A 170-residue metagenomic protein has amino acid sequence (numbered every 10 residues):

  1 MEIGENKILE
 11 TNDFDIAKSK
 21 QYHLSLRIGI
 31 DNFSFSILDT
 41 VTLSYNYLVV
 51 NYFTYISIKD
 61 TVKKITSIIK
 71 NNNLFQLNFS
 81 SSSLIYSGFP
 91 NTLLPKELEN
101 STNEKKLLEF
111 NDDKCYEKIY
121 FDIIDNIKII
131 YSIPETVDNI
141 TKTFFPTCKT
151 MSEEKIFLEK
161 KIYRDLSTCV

Functional and structural regions predicted by a protein language model:
E2-N6, D13-I16, D60-I65, L107-F110 (+1 more regions): A short linear-motif detector with a strong N-terminal bias
E2-Y45, K160-V170: Gly/Thr-rich phosphate-binding beta-strand-loop-beta motif of the actin/hexokinase/Hsp70
I8, A17, Y47, T66 (+1 more regions): Generic, low-specificity signal for short hydrophobic/alpha-helical stretches with a mild N-terminal bias, encompassing
K20-D31, K64-T66, K70, F110-I119: Short N-terminal helix-initiation segments at or just after the protein's N-terminus
D31, T40, I56, S87-F89: Generic structural motif
N46-I68: Nucleic-acid-processing active sites and adjacent nucleic-acid-binding tracks, predominantly divalent metal-dependent
L48-F53, K70-N71, F75-L166: Active-site neighborhood for divalent-cation/phosphate handling
